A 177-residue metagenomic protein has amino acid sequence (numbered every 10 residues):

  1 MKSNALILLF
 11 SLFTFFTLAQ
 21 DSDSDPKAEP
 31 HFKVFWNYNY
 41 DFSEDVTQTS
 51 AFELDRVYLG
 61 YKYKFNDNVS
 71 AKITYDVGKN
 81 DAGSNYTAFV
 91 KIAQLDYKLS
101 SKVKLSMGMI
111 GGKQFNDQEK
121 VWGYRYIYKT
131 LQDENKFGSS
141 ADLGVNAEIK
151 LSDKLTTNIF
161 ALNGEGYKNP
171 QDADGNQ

Functional and structural regions predicted by a protein language model:
M1-D23: Bacterial Sec-dependent N-terminal signal peptides
S22-D41, V46-G164: Outer membrane beta-barrel
T157-Q177: Loop-centered beta-sheet repeat module
